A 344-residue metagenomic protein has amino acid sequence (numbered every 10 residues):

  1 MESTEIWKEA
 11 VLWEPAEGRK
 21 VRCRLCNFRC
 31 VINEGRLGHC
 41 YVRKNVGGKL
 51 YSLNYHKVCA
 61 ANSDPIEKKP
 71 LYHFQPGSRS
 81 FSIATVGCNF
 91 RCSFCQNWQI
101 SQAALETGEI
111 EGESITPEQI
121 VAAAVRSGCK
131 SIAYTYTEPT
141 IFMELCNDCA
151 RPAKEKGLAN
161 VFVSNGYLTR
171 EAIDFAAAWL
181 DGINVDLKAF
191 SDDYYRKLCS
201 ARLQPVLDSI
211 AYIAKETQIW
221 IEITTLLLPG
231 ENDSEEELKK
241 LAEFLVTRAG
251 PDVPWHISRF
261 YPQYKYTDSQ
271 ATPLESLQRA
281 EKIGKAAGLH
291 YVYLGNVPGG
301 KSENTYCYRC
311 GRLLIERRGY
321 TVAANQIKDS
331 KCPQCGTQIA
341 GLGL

Functional and structural regions predicted by a protein language model:
M1-C23, N27-T85, W98-Q102, E303 (+1 more regions): N-terminal [4Fe-4S]-dependent radical SAM core
M1-E34, G230-L344: Auxiliary Fe-S-binding modules of radical SAM enzymes
R36, C88, S191: A generic "binding-loop/recognition-motif" signal
G48-N147: Extended interfacial segments that mediate partner engagement and assembly in macromolecular machines
C92-C95, F162, I223, C335: Hydrophobic packing within well-folded, soluble alpha/beta domains
C95, Y136, N165, T225-L226 (+2 more regions): Proline- and acidic/polar-enriched loop/turn elements at helix boundaries
S114-E275, A280-I283: Conserved AdoMet/S-adenosylmethionine-binding subsite of the radical SAM
